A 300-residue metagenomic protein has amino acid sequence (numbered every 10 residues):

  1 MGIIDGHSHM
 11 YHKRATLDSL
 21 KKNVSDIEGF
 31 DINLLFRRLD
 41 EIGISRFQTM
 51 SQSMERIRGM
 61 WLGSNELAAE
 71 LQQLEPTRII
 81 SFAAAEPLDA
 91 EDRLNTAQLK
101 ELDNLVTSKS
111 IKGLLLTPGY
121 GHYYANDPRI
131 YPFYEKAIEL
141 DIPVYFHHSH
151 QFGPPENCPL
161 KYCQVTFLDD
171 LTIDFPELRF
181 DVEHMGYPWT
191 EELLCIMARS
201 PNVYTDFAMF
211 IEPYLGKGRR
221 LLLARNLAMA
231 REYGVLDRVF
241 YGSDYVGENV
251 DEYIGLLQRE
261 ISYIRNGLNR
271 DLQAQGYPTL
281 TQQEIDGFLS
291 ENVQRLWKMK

Functional and structural regions predicted by a protein language model:
M1-R46, V235-R238, N249-K300: Mid-to-C-terminal alpha-helical segments outside catalytic/metal-binding sites
I3-G6, Q48-M50, F82-A83, L115 (+3 more regions): Active-site neighborhood of phospho(di)ester-bond hydrolases with catalytic His/Asp-centered motifs
H9-R14, M54-I57, L88-E91, H150-P154 (+3 more regions): Active-site environment of divalent metal-dependent phosphoester hydrolases
L17-D26, R56-L62, A90-T96, G153-Y162 (+2 more regions): Short, flexible/disordered intra-domain loops and linkers
G29-F36, L62-E70, A97-E101, Q164-L168 (+2 more regions): Alpha-helical scaffolding within the catalytic cores of extracellular/periplasmic polymer-degrading hydrolases
R46, R56-P159: Active-site gating/metal-coordination segments in enzymes
R58-T77, D103, I173-P176, M197-D206 (+1 more regions): Short, electropositive alpha-helical surface patch
K112-G113, N126-F240: Catalytic pocket-lining loop regions of alpha/beta-barrel enzymes, especially the amidohydrolase/enolase/GH5 lineages
